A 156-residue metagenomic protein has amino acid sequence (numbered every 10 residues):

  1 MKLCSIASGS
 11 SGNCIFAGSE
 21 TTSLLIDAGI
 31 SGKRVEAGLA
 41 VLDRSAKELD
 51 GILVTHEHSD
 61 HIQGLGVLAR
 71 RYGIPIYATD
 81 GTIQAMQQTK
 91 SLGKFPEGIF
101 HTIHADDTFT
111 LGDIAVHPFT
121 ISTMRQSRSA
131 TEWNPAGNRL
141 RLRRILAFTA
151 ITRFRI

Functional and structural regions predicted by a protein language model:
M1, G9-N13, A17, T22-S23 (+5 more regions): Localized chelating/binding microdomains that coordinate divalent metal ions or stabilize phosphate-bearing
M1-L42, S129-R144: Conserved beta-strand hairpin/beta-sheet module of binuclear metal-dependent hydrolase folds, prominently
A7, A28-I30, E57, G81 (+2 more regions): Active-site metal-binding loops of divalent metal-dependent hydrolases
F16-G18, D106-T108, H117-I156: Metal-dependent phosphodiesterase/nuclease catalytic metal-binding core
G32-T79: Active-site metal-binding motif and surrounding structural segment of the metallo-beta-lactamase
S59-I62, I83-A85, F148-I151: Active-site environment of divalent metal-dependent phosphoester hydrolases
Q63-R125: Glycine/small-residue-rich loop that forms an oxyanion/phosphate-binding "nest" at active or ligand-binding sites
